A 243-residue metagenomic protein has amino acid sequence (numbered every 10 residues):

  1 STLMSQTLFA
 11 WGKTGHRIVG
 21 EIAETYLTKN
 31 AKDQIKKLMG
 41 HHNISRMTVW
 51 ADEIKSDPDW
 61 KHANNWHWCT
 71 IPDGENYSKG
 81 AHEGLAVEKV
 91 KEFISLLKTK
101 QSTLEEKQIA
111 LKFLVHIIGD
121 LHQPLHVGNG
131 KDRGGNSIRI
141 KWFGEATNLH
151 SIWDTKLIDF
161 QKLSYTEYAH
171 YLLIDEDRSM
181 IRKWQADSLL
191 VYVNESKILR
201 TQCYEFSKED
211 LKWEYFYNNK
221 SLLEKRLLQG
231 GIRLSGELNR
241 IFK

Functional and structural regions predicted by a protein language model:
S5-T7: N-terminal signal peptide c-region/cleavage motif recognized by signal peptidases
F9-I117, P124, N129-K243: N-terminal, motif-rich segments that launch catalysis or mediate targeting to/interaction with membranes, typified by
